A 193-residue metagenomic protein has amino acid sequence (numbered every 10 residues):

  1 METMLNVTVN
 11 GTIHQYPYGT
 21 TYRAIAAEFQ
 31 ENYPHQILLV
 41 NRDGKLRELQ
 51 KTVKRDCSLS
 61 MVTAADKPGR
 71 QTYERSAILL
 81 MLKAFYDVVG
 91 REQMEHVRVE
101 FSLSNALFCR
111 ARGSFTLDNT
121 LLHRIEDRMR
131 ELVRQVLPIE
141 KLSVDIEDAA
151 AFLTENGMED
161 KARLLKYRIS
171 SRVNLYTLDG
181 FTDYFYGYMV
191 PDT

Functional and structural regions predicted by a protein language model:
M1-I78, K83, D87-L103, S114 (+1 more regions): Ubiquitin-like/PB1-type beta-grasp interaction modules and other compact soluble beta-rich domains
K51-T72, A84, Q93-S104, F108-T193: Auxiliary tRNA-acceptor-end handling modules of aminoacyl-tRNA synthetases
